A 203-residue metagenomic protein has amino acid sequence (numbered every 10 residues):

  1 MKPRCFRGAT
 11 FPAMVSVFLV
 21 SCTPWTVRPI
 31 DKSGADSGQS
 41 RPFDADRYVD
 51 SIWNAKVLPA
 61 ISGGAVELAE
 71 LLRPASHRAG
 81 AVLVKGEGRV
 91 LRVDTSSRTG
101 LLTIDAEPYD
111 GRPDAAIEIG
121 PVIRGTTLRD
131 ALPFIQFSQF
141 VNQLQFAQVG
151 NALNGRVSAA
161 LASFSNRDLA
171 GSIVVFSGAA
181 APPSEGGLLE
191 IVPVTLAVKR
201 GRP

Functional and structural regions predicted by a protein language model:
P3-T10, V20-P203: OB-fold and OB-like single-stranded nucleic-acid-recognition modules and their adjacent interaction interfaces
